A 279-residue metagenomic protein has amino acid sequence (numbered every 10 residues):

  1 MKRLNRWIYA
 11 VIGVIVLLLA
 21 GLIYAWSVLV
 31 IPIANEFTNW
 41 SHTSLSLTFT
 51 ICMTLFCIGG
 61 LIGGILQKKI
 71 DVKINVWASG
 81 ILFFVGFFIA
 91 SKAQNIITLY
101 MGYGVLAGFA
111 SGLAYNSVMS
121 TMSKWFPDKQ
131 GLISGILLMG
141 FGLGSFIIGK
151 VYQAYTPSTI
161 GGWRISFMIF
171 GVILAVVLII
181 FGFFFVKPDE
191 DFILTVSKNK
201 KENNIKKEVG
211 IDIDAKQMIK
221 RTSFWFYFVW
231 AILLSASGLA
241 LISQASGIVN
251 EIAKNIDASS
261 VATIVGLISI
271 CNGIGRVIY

Functional and structural regions predicted by a protein language model:
L18, G86, I97-L113, I232-L233: Hydrophobic core of transmembrane alpha-helices in multi-pass small-molecule transporters, especially MFS/SLC-type
W26-I33, I133, G149, D214-Y279: Extracytoplasmic gate region of multi-pass secondary transporters
S27-I58, S259-I264: Extracellular/periplasmic helix-loop-helix junction of adjacent transmembrane segments in MFS-like secondary
I33, G104, G112-F126, I133-S134 (+2 more regions): Intracellular juxtamembrane helix-capping segments at the cytosolic ends of symmetry-related transmembrane helices
L47-I65, G266-Y279: Central cavity-lining transmembrane alpha-helices of secondary-active solute carriers, predominantly the Major
I58-I97: Conserved MFS/SLC helix-loop-helix module at the cytosolic interface between two early adjacent transmembrane helices
I136-E190: Helix-loop-helix hairpin linking two adjacent transmembrane segments in secondary transporters
K187-D212: Flexible cytoplasmic inter-helical loops of multi-pass small-molecule transporters
